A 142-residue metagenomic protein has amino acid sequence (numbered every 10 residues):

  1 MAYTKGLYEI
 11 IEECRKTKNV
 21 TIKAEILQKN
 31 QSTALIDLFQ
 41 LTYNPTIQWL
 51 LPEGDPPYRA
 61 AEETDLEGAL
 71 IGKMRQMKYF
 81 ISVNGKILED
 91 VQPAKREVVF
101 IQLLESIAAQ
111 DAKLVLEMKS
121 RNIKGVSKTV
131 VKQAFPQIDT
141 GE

Functional and structural regions predicted by a protein language model:
M1-E142: N-terminal nucleic-acid-engaging modules of covalent nucleotidyltransferase systems
